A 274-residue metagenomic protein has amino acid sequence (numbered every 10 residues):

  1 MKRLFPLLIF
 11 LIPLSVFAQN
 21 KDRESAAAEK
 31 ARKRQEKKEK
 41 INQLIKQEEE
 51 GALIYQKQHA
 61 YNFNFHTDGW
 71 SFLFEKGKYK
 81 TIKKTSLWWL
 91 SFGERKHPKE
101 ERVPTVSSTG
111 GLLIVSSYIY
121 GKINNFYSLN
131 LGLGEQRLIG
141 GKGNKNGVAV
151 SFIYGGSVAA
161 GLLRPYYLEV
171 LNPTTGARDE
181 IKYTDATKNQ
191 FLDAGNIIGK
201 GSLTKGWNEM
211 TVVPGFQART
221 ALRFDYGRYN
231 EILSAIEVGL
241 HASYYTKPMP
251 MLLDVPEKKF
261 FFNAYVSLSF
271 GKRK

Functional and structural regions predicted by a protein language model:
M1-A52: Cleavable N-terminal export/targeting peptides
A26-R34, K259-K274: Outer-membrane beta-barrel "beta-signal"
I41, E48-Y55, V106-S117, A194-L203 (+1 more regions): Flexible, solvent-exposed coil segments and beta strand-coil junctions, predominantly the extracellular/periplasmic
Q47, G51-K57, Y79-S86, I123 (+3 more regions): Short loop/turn motifs that connect adjacent beta-strands in outer-membrane beta-barrel proteins
Y55-H59, H66-W70, K84-S86, N125-L129 (+4 more regions): Residues that define the transmembrane beta-barrel architecture of outer-membrane proteins
F63, F72-K78, L131-R137, G156-A160 (+3 more regions): Residues on the lipid-exposed face of transmembrane beta-strands in outer-membrane beta-barrel proteins
F92-S128, G134-K145: Outer-membrane beta-barrel translocator/channel fold
I153-I236, H241-L253, E257, F270: Outer-membrane beta-barrel transmembrane domain signature
